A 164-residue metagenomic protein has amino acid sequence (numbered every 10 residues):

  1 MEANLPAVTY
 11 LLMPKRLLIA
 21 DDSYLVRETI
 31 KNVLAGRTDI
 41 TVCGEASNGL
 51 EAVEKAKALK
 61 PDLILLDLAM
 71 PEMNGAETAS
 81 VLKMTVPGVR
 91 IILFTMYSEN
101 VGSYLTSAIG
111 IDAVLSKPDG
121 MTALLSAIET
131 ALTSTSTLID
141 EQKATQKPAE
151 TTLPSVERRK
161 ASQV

Functional and structural regions predicted by a protein language model:
M13-V26, I30, L34: Conserved acidic segment of CheY-like receiver
A20-D21, A46, I64: Conserved sequence signature across two-component system core domains
N48-E51, N74-E77: Acidic catalytic/metal-coordinating carboxylates
L59-L65: Active-site beta3 strand of CheY-like receiver
M70: Receiver (REC) domain active-site loop signature in two-component systems and cognate sites in sensor histidine kinases
E77, Y97-L115, D119-S126: Alpha4 helix (beta4-alpha4-beta5 surface) of REC/receiver domains from two-component response regulators
E129-A144: The C-terminal output helix
